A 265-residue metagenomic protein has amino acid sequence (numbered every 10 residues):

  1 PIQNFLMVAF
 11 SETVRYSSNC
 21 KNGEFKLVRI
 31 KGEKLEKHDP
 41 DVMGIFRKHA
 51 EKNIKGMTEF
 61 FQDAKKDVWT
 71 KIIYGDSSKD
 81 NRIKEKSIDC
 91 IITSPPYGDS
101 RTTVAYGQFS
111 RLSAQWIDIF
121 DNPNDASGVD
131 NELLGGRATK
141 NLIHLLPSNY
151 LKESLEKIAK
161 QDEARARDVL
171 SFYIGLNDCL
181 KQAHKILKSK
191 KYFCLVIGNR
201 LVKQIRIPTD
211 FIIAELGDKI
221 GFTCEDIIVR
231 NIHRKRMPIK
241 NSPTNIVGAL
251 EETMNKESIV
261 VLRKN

Functional and structural regions predicted by a protein language model:
P1-T93, G98-G107: SAM-dependent nucleic-acid methyltransferase catalytic core
Y97-Q182: SAM-dependent methyltransferase catalytic-core segment centered on the flexible catalytic loop and adjoining short
A114-I117, K140-E153, R206-V229: Conserved Class I S-adenosyl-L-methionine
E156-K160, F193-R200: Short, glycine-/aromatic-enriched active-site segment of Class I SAM-dependent methyltransferases
R165-I174, V196-F211: Acceptor-substrate binding/catalytic loop of class I
C179-S189, I220: Conserved helix-to-beta-strand junction in the class I
K188, T244-N265: Core SAM-dependent methyltransferase catalytic element
L195-L201, I228-N231, K264: Active-site proximal loops enriched in glycine and acidic residues that flank catalytic Cys/His/Asp and coordinate
